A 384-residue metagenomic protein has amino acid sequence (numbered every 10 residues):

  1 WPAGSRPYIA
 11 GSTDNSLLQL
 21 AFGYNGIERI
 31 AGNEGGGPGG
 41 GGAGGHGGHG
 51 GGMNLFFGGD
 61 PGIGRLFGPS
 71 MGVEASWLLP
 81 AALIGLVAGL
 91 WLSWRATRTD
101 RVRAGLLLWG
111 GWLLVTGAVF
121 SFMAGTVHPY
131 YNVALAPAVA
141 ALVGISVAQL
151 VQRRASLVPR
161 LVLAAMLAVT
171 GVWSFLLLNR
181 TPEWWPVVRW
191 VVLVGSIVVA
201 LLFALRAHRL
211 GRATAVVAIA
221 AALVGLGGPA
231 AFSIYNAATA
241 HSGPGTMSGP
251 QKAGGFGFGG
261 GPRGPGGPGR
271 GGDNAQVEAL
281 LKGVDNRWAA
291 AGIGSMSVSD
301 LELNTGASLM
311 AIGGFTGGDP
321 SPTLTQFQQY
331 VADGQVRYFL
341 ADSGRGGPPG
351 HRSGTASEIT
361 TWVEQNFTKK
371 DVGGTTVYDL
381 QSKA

Functional and structural regions predicted by a protein language model:
W1-P69, G225-G255, P262-R263: Aromatic-rich transmembrane-lumenal/periplasmic boundary elements in polytopic membrane proteins
L55-G59, G64-W91, R189-V199: Alpha-helical transmembrane segments at the extracellular/periplasmic loop-to-helix junctions of multi-pass membrane
V73-L78, D100, G105, S121-L135 (+2 more regions): Membrane-interface catalytic loops of GT-C/OST-like multi-pass glycosylation enzymes that act
G85-G111: Membrane-interface helix-loop-helix junctions at transmembrane boundaries of multi-pass membrane enzymes, predominantly
F122, T126-A148, G228, S233: Hydrophobic/aromatic-rich transmembrane helices and adjacent perimembrane loops
A136-R153, G195-F203: Transmembrane alpha-helices and membrane-interface helical segments of multi-pass integral membrane enzymes
R154-G254: Transmembrane helical bundles and short interhelical boundary loops of multi-pass, membrane-embedded
G227-G317, A332-W362, F367-Q381: Short periplasmic/luminal acceptor-recognition loop of GT-C membrane glycosyltransferases, typified by
